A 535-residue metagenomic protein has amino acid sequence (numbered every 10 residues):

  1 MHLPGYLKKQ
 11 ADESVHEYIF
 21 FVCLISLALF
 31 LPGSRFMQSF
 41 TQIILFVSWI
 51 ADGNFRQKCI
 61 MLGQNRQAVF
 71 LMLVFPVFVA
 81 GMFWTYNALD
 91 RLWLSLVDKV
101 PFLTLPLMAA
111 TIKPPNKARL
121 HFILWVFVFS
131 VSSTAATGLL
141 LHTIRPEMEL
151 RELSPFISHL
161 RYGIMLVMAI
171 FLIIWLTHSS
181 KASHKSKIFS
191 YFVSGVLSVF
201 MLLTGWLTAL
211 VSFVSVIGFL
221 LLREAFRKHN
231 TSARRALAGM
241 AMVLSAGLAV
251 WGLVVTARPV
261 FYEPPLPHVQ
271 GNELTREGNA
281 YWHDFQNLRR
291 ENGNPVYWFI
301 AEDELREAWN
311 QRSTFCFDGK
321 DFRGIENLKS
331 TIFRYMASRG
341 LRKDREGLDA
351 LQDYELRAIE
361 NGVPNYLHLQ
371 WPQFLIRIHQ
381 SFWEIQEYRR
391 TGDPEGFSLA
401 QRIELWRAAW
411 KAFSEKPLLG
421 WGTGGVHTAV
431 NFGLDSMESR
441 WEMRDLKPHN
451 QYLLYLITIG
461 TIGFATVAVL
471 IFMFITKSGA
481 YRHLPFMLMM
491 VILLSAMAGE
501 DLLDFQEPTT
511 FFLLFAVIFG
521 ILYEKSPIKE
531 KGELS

Functional and structural regions predicted by a protein language model:
H2-L7, L24-A28, Q42-K58, M168-S180 (+1 more regions): Hydrophobic, aromatic-rich transmembrane alpha-helices and their immediate juxtamembrane boundary segments
L3, K8, V79-F83, T104 (+5 more regions): Alpha-helical transmembrane segments of multi-pass inner-membrane proteins
V15-F21, C59-V74, R119-F127, S186-S190 (+1 more regions): Membrane-interfacial loop-to-transmembrane alpha-helix junctions, especially the N-terminal start
I19-L27, V69, V193-S194, L446-N450 (+2 more regions): Loop-to-helix entry and N-terminal half of a specific, functionally important transmembrane alpha helix in multi-pass
S26-L45, K58-N65, P76-F102, I112-F122 (+4 more regions): Interfacial transmembrane-helix termini
F36-F55, L96-M108, R161-I170, V211-G218 (+3 more regions): Membrane-embedded alpha-helical segments of multi-pass membrane proteins, especially the transmembrane helices
I44-I50, I217, L470, P485-L494 (+1 more regions): Transmembrane alpha-helices of multi-pass inner-membrane enzymes
G319-K343, H379, I385-E415, L419-I459: Long extracytoplasmic/lumenal interhelical loops at the membrane interface of multi-pass membrane proteins
